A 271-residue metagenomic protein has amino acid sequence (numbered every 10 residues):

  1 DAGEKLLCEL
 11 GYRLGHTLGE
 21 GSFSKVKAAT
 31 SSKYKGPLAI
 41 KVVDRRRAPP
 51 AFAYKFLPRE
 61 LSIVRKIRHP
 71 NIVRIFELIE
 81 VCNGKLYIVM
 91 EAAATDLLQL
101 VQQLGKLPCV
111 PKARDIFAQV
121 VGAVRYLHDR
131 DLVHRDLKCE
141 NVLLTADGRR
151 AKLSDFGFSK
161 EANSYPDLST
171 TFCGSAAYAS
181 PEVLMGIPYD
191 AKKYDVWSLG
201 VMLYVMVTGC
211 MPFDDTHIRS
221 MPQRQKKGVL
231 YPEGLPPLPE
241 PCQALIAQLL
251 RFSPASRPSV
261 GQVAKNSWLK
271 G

Functional and structural regions predicted by a protein language model:
G15-G21, V26: Protein kinase glycine-rich loop
K25-T30, Y34-R46: Glycine-rich ATP phosphate-binding loop
V43-I67: Conserved N-lobe beta3->alphaC-helix segment of eukaryotic protein kinase catalytic domains
E77-I79: A short, aromatic-enriched beta-strand patch in the conserved N-lobe beta-sheet of the protein kinase catalytic domain
N83-D96: Conserved short submotifs of the Hanks-type protein kinase catalytic core that shape the nucleotide-binding pocket
I116-F117: Activation segment signature within eukaryotic-like protein kinase domains
H128-L144: Catalytic-loop of the protein kinase fold
